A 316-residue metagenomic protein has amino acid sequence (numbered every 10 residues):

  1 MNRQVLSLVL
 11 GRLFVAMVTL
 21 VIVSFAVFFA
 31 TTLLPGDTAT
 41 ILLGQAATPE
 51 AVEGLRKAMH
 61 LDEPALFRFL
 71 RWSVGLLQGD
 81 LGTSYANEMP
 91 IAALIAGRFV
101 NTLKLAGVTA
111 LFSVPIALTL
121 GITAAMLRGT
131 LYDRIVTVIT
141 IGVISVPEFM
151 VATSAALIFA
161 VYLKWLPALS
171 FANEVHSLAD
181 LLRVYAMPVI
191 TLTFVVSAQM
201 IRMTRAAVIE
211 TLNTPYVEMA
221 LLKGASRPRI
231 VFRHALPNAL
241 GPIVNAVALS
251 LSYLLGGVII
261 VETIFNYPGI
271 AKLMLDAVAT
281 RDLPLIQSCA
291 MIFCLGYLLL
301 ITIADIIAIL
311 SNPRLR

Functional and structural regions predicted by a protein language model:
M1-A30: Charged, compositionally biased N-terminal leader segments and the immediate start of the first structured element
M1-V5, D62-L118: An internal, D/E-rich "acidic patch" concept
N2-L8, G97-Y132, E148, H176-R316: Alpha-helical transmembrane segments of integral membrane proteins, especially multi-pass inner/plasma-membrane
F14-V18, A65, G107, I286: Membrane-interface helix starts
A16, S24, A46, V114 (+5 more regions): Residue-level recognition of pore/gate-forming positions within transmembrane alpha-helices of multi-pass
L20-L70, L163-V184: Hydrophobic alpha-helical transmembrane segments of membrane transport/permease proteins and related membrane-embedded
A26-L33, E63, R71-V74, V138-L169 (+2 more regions): Membrane-water interface segments at the C-terminal ends of transmembrane alpha-helices in multi-pass inner-membrane
K57-L66, L81-I91, A172-Y185, L192 (+1 more regions): Membrane-interfacial helix-loop-helix junctions in multi-pass membrane proteins
